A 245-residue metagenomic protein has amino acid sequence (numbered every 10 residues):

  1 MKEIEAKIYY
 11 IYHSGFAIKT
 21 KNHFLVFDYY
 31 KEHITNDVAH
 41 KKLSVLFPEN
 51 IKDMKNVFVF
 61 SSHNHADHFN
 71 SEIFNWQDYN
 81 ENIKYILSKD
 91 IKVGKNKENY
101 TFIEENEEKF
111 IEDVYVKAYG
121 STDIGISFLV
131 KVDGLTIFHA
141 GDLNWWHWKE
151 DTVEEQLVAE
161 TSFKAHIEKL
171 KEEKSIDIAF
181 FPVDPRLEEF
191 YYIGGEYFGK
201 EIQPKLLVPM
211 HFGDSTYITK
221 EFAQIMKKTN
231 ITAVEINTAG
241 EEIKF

Functional and structural regions predicted by a protein language model:
K2-E3, N82-L135, N230-F245: Metallo-beta-lactamase
K7-Y10, L25-D28, Y115-G120, T136-D142 (+1 more regions): Active-site-proximal beta-strand elements of phosphoester/diester hydrolases
Y9-I11, F24, N99-E108, Y191-F245: Binuclear metal-ion centers of metallo-dependent hydrolases, dominated by the metallo-beta-lactamase
H13-S14, H33-I34, N64-F69, I91-K95 (+5 more regions): Active-site environment of divalent metal-dependent phosphoester hydrolases
A17-F60, S71-W76, L143-E172: Pre-active-site segment of Zn-dependent metallo-hydrolases
V26-D28, K55-D67, Y85-K89, F138-G141 (+5 more regions): Active-site neighborhood of phospho(di)ester-bond hydrolases with catalytic His/Asp-centered motifs
L46-E108: Active-site HxH/HxHxD metal-binding segment of metal-dependent hydrolases
T122-K200: Active-site-proximal loop/helix segments of hydrolase catalytic cores
